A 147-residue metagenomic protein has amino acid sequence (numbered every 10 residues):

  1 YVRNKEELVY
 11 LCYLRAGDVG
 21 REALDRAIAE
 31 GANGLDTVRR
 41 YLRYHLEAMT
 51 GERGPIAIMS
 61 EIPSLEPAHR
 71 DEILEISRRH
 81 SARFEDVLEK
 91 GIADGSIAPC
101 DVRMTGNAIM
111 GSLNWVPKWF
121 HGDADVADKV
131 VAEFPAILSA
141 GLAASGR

Functional and structural regions predicted by a protein language model:
Y1-V9: HTH DNA-binding helix-turn interface
L11, R15, E22-G51, T105-I109: Hydrophobic alpha-helical connector segments
R15-E22, A57, P67-D94, R103-N107: Amphipathic alpha-helical packing segments from all-alpha helical-bundle domains
A32, R53-G54, S96, A124: Residue-level recognition of short, well-ordered coil/turn positions that link secondary-structure elements
L35-R39, E72-I76, I92-A108, V126-E133: All-alpha amphipathic helical-bundle segments outside canonical DNA-binding/catalytic cores that form hydrophobic
T37, I58-E61, S112: Residue-level recognition of specific faces of alpha-helices
Y44-A48, S81-D94, S112, K118 (+1 more regions): C-terminal peripheral helix-coil segments that are non-catalytic and often amphipathic
M49-A68: Amphipathic alpha-helical segments used for helix-helix packing
